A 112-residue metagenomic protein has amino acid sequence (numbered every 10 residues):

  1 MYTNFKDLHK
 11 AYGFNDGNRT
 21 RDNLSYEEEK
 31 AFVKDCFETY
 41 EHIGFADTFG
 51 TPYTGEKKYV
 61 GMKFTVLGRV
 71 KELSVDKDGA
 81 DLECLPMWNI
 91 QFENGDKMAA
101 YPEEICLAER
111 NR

Functional and structural regions predicted by a protein language model:
M1, E83, A108-R112: Short intrinsically disordered terminal tails
Y2-T54: Mixed-charge, Lys/Arg-rich low-complexity intrinsically disordered regions
D16-N18, V66, L107-E109: Intrinsically disordered, low-complexity regions enriched in serine, threonine, proline and polar/charged residues
F37, E41-C106: Basic/aromatic-rich interaction segments and small domains that mediate binding to polyanionic partners
